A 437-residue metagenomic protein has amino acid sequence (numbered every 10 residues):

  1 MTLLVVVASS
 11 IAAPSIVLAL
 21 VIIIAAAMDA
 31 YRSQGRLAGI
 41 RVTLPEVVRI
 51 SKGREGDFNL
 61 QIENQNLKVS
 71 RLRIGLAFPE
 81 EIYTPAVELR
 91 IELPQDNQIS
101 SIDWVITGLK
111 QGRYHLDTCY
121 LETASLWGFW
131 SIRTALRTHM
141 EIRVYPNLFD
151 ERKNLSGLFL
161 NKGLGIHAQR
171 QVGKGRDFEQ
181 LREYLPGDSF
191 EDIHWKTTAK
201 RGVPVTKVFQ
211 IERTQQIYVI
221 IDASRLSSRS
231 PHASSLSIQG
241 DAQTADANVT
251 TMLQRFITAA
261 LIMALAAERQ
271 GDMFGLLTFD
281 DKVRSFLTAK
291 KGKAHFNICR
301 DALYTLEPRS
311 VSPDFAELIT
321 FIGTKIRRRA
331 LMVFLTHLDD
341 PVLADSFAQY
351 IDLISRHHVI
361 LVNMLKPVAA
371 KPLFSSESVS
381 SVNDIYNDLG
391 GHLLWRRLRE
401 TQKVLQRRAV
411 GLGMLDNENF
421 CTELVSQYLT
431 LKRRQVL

Functional and structural regions predicted by a protein language model:
M1-L37, N59, L76, D150 (+3 more regions): Von Willebrand factor type A / integrin I
V21-A294, R329-F334, Q349, L353: An amphipathic, basic-hydrophobic helix/alpha-beta surface used to engage anionic, phosphate-rich ligands or surfaces
I221, T278-D281, E307, F334-L338 (+2 more regions): Active-site proximal loops enriched in glycine and acidic residues that flank catalytic Cys/His/Asp and coordinate
A247-M252, L306-S310, V333, L338-V342 (+2 more regions): Short, contiguous acidic/charged loop-to-helix segments that flank catalytic cores in large enzymes
F279-K282, T320, F420: A glycine-rich phosphate-binding loop feature that marks nucleotide/adenosyl-phosphate handling sites
F286-P313: Short, charged loop segments at secondary-structure junctions
L303-T305, I319-I326: A glycine- and small/hydrophobic-rich beta-loop-beta segment that serves as a flexible "lid/hinge" or phosphate-binding
S310-T320, L394: A general structural motif
